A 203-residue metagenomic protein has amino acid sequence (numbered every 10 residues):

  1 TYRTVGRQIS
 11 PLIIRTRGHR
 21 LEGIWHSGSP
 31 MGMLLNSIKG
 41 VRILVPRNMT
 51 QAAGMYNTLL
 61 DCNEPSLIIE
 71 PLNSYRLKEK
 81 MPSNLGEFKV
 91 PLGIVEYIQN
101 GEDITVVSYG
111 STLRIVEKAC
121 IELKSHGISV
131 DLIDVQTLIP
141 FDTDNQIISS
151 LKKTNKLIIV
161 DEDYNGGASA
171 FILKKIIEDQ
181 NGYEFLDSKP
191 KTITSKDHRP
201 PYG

Functional and structural regions predicted by a protein language model:
T1-V107, L113-R114, V130: Conserved thiamine diphosphate
G6-S10, L72-G203: Thiamine diphosphate
